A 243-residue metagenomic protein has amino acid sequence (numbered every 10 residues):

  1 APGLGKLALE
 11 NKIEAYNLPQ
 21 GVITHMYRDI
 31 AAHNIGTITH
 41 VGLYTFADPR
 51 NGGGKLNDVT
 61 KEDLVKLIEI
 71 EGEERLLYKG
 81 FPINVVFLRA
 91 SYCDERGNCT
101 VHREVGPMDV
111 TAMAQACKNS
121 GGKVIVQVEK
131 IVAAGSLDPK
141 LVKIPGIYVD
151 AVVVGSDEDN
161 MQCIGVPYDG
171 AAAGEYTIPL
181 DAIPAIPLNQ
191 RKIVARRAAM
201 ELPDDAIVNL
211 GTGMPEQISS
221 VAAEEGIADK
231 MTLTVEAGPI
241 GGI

Functional and structural regions predicted by a protein language model:
A1-I243: Conserved alpha/beta enzyme-core scaffold
